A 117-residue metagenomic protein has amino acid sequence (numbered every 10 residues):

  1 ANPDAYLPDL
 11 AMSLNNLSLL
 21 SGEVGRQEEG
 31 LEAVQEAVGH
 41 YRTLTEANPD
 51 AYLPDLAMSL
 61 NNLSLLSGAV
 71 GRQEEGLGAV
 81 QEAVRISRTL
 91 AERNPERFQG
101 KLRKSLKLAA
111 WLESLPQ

Functional and structural regions predicted by a protein language model:
A1-Q117: A detector of tandem-repeat and repeat-rich interaction/domain scaffolds
